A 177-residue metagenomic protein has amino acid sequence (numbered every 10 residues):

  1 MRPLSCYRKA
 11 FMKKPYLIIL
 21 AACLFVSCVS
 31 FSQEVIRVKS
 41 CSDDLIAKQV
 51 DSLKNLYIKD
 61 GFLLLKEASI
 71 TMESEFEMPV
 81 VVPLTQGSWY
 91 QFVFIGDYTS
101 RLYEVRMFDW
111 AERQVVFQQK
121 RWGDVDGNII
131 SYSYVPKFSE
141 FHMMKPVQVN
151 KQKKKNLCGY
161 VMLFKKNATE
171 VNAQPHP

Functional and structural regions predicted by a protein language model:
M1-V35: Bacterial Sec-dependent N-terminal signal peptides
E34-Y57, K137-P177: C-terminal edge strands of extracellular/lumenal beta-sandwich accessory domains
F62-T85, W89-Q91: Non-catalytic, beta-strand-enriched accessory regions in extracellular/secretory proteins and membrane protein
V82, D126-F138: Beta-sandwich interaction modules
W89, S100-E104, N156-C158: Exposed beta-strand and adjacent loop surfaces of beta-rich binding modules that mediate intermolecular recognition
W89-V93, M143-K145: Residues within well-ordered beta-strands of beta-sheet-rich folds
T99-Q114: Short, surface-exposed beta-strand/strand-loop-strand elements in extracellular ectodomains
F117-D124: Solvent-exposed serine/threonine-rich low-complexity stretches and specific carbohydrate-binding patches
